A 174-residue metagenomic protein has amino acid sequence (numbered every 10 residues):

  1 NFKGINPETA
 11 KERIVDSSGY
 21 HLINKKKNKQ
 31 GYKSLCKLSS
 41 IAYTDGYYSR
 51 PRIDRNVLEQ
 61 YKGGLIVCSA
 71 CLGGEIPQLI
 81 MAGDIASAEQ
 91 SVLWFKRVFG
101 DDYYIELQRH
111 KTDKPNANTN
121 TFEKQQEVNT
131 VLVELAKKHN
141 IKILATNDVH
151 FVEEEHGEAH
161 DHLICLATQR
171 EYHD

Functional and structural regions predicted by a protein language model:
N1-D174: Phosphodiester-processing cores and adjacent nucleic acid-binding clamps
